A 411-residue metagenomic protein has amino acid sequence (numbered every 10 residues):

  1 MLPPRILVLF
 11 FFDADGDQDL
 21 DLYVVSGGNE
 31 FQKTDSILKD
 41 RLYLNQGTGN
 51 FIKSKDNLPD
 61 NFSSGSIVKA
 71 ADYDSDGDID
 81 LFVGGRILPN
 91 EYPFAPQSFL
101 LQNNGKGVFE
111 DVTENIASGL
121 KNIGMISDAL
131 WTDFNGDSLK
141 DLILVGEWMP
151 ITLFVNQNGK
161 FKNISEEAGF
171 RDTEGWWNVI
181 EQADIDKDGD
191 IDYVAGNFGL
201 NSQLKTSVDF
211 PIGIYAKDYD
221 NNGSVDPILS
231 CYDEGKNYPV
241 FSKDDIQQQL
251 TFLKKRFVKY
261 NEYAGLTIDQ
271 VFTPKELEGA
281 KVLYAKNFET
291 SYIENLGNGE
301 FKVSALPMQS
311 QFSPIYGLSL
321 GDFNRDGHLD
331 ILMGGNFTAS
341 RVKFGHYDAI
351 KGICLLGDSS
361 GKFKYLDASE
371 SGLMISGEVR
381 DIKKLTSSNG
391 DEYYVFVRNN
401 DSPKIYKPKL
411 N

Functional and structural regions predicted by a protein language model:
M1-N411: Beta-propeller-forming repeat regions
